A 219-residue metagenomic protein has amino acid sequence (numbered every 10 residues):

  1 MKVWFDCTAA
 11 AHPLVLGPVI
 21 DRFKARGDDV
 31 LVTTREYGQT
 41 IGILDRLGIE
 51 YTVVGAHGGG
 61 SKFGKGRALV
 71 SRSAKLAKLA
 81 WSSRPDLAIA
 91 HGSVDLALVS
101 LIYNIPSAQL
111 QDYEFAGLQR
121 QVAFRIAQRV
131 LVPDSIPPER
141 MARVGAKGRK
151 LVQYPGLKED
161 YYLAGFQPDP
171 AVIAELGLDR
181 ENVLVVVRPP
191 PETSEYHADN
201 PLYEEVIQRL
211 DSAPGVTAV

Functional and structural regions predicted by a protein language model:
M1-A10: Nucleotide-activated donor-dependent transferases that construct or modify glycoconjugates
K2, R180-L184, T217: Charged active-site motifs of nucleotide-sugar-dependent glycosyltransferases
C7, K24-A68: Conserved nucleotide-sugar phosphate-binding/catalytic loop shared by glycosyltransferases and other
A10-K24: Short amphipathic alpha-helix
L47-G60, P189, I207-V219: Catalytic donor nucleotide-activated moiety binding site of glycosyltransferases and closely related
L87, L101-E114: Active-site proximal beta-strand in glycosyltransferases
A108-L110, R120-V132: A conserved, positively charged/aromatic
L131-D199: A nucleotide-sugar donor-handling region in carbohydrate enzymes
